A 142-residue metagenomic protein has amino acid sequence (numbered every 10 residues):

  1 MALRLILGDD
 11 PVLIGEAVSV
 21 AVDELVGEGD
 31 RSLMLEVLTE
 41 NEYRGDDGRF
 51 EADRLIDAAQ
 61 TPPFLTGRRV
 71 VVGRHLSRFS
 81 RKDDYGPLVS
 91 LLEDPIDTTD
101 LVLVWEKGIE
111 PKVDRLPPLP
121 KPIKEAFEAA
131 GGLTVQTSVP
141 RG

Functional and structural regions predicted by a protein language model:
M1-G142: Conserved beta/loop motifs at nucleotide-recognition and modification sites
